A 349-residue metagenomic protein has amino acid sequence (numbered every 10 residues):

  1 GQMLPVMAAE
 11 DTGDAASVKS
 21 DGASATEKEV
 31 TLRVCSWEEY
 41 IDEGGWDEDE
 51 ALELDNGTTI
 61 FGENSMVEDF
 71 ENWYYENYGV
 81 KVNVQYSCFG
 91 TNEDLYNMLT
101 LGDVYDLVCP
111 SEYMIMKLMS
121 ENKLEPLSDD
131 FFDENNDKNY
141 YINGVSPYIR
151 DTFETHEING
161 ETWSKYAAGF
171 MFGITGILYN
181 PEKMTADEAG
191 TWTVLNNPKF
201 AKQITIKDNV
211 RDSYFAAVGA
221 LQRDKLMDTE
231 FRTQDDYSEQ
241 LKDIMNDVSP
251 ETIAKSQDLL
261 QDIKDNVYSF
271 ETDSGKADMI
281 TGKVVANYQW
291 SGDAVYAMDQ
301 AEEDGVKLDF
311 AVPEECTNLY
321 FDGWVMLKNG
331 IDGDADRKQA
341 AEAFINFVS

Functional and structural regions predicted by a protein language model:
G1-A9: N-terminal export signals
D14-S24, G90-Y96, M116-F172, A186-T193: Hinge/lid segment of periplasmic solute-binding proteins
V18, A25-K117, E121: Early extracytoplasmic/lumenal segment of secretory-pathway proteins
L101-C109, K123-L124, F200-K202, T281-Q289: Alpha-to-beta junction loops
E182-G190, Q222-F231, G330-A341: Short helix-loop capping/hinge motifs at secondary-structure junctions, enriched in acidic/polar residues
V194-V210: Short loop->beta-strand "edge-of-pocket" segments that line small-molecule binding or catalytic clefts across diverse
I206, S213-A217, K225-D309: Ligand-binding pocket segment of bilobal, Venus flytrap-like solute-binding proteins
Q289, A301-S349: Extracytoplasmic/periplasmic substrate-recognition and gating elements
